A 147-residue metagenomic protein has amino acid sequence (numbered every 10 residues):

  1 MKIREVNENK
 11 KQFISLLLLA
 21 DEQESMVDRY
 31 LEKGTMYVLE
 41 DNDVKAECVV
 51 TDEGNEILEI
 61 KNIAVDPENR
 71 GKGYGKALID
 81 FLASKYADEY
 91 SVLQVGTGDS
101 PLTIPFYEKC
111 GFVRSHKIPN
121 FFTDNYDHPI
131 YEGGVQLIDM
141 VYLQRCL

Functional and structural regions predicted by a protein language model:
M1-N9, V141, L147: Conserved N-terminal entry element of GNAT/NAT acetyltransferase domains
R4-P67, I79: Acetyl-CoA-dependent GNAT
K33, P101-L102, F122-D124: Short secondary-structure capping/turn micro-motifs that flank functional sites
G34-M36, L137-Y142: Short hydrophobic/aromatic beta-strand or adjacent loop that forms the aromatic wall/cage of a ligand/substrate-binding
N69, G73-F81: Conserved acetyl-CoA pyrophosphate-binding loop and the N-cap/start of the following alpha-helix in GNAT-like
K85-D99: Conserved GNAT acetyl-CoA-binding A-motif
Q94-G96, E108, V113-G134: Conserved catalytic-core motifs of GNAT/GCN5-like acyltransferases
